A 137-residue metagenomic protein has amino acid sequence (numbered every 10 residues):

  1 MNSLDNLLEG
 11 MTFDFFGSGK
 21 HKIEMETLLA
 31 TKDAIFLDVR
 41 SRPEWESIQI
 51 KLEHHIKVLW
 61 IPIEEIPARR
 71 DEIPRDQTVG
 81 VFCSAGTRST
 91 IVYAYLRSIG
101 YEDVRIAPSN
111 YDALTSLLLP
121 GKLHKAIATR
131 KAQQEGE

Functional and structural regions predicted by a protein language model:
M1-A34, V39-T78, T87-E137: Rhodanese-like catalytic fold shared by cysteine-dependent sulfurtransferases and DSP/PTP-type phosphatases
V81-C83: Short, surface-exposed ligand- or partner-binding patches at beta-edge/loop junctions that are enriched in aromatics
